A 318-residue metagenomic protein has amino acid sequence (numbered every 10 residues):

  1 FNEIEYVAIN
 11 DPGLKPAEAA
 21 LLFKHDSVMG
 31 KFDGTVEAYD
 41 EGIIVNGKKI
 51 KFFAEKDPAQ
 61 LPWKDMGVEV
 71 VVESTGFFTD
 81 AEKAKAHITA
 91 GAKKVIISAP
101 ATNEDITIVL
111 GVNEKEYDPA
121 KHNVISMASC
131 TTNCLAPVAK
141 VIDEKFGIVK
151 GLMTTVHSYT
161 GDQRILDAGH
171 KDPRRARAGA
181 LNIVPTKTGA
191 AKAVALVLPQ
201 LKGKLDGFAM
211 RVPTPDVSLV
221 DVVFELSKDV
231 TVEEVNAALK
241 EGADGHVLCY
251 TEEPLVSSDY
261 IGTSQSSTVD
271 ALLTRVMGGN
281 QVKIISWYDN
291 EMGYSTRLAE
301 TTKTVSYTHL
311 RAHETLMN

Functional and structural regions predicted by a protein language model:
F1-A176, L298-E300: N-terminal Rossmann-like NAD(P) cofactor-binding subdomain of oxidoreductases, focused on the glycine-rich
I4-E5, P16-A17, K31, P137-G242: Active-site-lining helix/loop region of Rossmann-like oxidoreductase modules
G111-E114, G207-V212, V269-T274: Short beta-strand/turn micro-motifs at beta-sheet edges
L239-L248, V305-Y307: A common structural junction motif
Y250-S266: Short proline/glycine- and acidic-rich turn/helix-capping motifs at secondary-structure junctions
I261-A299: Internal helix-turn-beta structural module
T308-T315: Conserved small/polar residues in nucleotide/adenosyl-binding loops
